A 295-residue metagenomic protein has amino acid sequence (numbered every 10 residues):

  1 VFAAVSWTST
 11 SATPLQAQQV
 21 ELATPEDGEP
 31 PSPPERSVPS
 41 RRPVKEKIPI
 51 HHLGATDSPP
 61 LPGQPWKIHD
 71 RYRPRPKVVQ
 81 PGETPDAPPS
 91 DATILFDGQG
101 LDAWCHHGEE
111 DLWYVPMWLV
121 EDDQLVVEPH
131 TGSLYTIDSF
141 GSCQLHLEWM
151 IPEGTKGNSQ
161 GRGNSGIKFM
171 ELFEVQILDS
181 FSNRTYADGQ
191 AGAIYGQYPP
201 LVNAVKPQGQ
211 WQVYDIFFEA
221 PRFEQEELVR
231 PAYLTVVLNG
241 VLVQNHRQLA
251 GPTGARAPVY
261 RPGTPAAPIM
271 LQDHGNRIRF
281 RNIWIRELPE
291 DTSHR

Functional and structural regions predicted by a protein language model:
A4-L22: Signal peptide processing junction and immediate N-terminal pro/mature segment of secreted/exported proteins
V20-R295: Carbohydrate-interacting regions of secretory-pathway proteins
